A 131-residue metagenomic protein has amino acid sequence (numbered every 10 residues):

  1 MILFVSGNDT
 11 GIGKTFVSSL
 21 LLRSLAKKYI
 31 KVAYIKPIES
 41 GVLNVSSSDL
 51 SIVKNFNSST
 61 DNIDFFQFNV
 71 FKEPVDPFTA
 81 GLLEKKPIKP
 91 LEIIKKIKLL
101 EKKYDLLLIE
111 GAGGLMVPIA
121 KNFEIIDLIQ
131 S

Functional and structural regions predicted by a protein language model:
M1-F4, I30-K31: Extreme N-terminal starter segment of soluble prokaryotic enzymes
F4-L21: Glycine-rich phosphate-binding P-loop
G7, Y34, L108-I109: Generic enzyme active-site microenvironment
G11-I12, G41-L43, G114-P118: Short, small-residue-enriched loops and turns at beta-alpha junctions that line or gate enzyme active sites
F16-P87, L91, K96-L99: N-terminal phosphate/diphosphate-binding loop that engages ATP/GTP or pyrophosphate donors across diverse enzyme folds
L21, L106, G111-S131: Conserved catalytic-core segment of NTP-binding enzymes
L99-D105: Glycine-rich phosphate-binding loop signature in dinucleotide/nucleotide-binding domains
